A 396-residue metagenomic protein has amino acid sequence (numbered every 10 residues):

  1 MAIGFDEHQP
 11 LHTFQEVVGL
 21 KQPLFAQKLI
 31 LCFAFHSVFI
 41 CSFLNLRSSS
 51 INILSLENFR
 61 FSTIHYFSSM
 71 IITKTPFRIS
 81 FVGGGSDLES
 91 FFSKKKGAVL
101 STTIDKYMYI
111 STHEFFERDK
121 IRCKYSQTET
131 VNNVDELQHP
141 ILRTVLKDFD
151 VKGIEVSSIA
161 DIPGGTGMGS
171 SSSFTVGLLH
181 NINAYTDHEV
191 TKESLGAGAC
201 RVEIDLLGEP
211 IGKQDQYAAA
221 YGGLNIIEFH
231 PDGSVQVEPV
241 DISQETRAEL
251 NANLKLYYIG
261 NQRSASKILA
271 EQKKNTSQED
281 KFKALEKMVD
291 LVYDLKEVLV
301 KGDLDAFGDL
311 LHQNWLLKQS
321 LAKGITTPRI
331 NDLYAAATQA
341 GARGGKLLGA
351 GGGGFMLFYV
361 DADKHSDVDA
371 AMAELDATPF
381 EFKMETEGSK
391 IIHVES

Functional and structural regions predicted by a protein language model:
I3, P10, V18, Q22-L24 (+2 more regions): Short, often N-terminal, low-complexity regions that either remain intrinsically disordered or form a short helix
G4, V38, L46-I51, F61: N-terminal basic, low-structured, amphipathic or hydrophobic segments
N52-S69: Short, Lys/Arg-enriched N-terminal segments with co-localized hydrophobic residues within the first ~10-30 amino acids
M70-S80, D87-S90, V99-S101, D105-D150 (+5 more regions): C-terminal nucleotide
M168-K192, A220: DPxDG-like acidic metal-binding loop motif
